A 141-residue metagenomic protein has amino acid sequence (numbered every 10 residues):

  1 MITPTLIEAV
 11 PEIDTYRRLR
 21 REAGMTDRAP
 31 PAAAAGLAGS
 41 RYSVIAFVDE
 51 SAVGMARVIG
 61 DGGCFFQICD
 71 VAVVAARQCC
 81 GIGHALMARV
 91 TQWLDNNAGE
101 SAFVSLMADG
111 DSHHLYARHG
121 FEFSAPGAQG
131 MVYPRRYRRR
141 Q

Functional and structural regions predicted by a protein language model:
M1-P31, G127: Short amphipathic alpha-helix that is part of the acyltransferase structural core
A35-I45, E100-A102: A short helix-loop-beta-strand connector motif used in the catalytic cores of GNAT acetyltransferases and, in some
I45, S51-G60, C64-Q67, A72: Conserved beta-strand in the GNAT
G60-I68, Q78, E100, P126: A conserved beta-turn-beta hairpin within the catalytic core of GNAT-like acetyltransferases that forms part
R77, G81-R89: Conserved acetyl-CoA pyrophosphate-binding loop and the N-cap/start of the following alpha-helix in GNAT-like
L94-A108: Conserved GNAT acetyl-CoA-binding A-motif
A117-G127: Conserved acetyl-CoA-binding loop of GNAT-fold acetyltransferases
